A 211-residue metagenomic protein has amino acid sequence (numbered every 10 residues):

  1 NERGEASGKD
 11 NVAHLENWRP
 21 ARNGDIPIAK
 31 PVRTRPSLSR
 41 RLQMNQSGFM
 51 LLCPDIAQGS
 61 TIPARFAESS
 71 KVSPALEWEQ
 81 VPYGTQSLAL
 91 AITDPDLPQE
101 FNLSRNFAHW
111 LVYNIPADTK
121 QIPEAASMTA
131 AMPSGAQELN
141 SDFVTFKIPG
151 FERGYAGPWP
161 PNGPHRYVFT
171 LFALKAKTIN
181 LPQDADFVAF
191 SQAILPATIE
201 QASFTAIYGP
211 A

Functional and structural regions predicted by a protein language model:
E2, V12-E16: Ser/Thr/Pro/Gly-rich low-complexity, intrinsically disordered segments
L15-W18, R22-A211: N-terminus-centered regions that define maturation/targeting leaders and the start of the first functional domain
